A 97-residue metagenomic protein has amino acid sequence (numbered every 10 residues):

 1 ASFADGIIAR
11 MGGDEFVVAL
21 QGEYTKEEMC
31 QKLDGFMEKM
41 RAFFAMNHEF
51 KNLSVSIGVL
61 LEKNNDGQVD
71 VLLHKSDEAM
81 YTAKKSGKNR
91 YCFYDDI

Functional and structural regions predicted by a protein language model:
A1-I7, G35-F36: Active-site-proximal alpha-helical element of nucleotidyl cyclase-like catalytic domains and analogous helices
A4, G12, E28, K32: Interdomain coupling helix/linker and adjacent catalytic-core signature of nucleotidyl signaling output domains
G6-M11, K51: A short pre-motif secondary-structure segment
A9, D14-K26, G58-L61: Short beta-strand->loop micro-motif that forms the acidic, two-metal-ion catalytic signature in nucleotide-processing
E15, K39, A79-T82: Amphipathic alpha-helical interface segments
F16, F36, D96: N-terminal sensory regulatory modules of PAS/LOV and PAS-like folds
C30, D34, N47-E49, E62-K88: Catalytic-core segments of nucleotide cyclases and related cyclic-nucleotide turnover enzymes
